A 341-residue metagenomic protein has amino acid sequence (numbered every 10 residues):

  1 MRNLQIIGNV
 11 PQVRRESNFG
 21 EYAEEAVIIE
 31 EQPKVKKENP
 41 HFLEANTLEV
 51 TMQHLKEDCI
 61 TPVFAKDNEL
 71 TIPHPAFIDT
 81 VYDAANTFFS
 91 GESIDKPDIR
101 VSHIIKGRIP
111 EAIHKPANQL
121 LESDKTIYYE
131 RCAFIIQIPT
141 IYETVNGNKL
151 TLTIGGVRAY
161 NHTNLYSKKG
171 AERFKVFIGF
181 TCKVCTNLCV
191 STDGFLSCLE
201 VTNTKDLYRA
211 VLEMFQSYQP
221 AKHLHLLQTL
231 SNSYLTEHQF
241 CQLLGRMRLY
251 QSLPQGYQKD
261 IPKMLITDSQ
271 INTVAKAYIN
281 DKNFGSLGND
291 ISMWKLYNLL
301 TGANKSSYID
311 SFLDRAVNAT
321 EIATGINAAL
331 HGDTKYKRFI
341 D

Functional and structural regions predicted by a protein language model:
M1-V35, P116-D341: Intrinsically disordered, low-complexity regions enriched in serine/threonine
M1-Y82, S90-S93, D98-R100: Feature for intrinsically disordered/low-complexity regulatory segments and propeptides
T87-T126, E130-F134: A short acidic/basic microdomain associated with nuclease active sites
